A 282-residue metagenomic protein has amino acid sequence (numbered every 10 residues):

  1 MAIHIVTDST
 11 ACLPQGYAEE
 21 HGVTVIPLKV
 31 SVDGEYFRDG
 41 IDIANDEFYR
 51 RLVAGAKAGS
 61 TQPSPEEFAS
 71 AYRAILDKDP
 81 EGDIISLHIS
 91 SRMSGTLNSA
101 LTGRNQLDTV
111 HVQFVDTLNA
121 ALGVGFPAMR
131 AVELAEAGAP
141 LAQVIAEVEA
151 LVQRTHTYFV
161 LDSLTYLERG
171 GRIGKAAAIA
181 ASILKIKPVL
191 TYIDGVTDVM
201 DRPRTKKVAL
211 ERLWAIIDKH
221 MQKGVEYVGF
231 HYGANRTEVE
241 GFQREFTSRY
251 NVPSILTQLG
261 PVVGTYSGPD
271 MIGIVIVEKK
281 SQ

Functional and structural regions predicted by a protein language model:
M1: A short acidic-Thr-Gly-centered motif at the start of a beta-strand
H4, T10-T24, K29, G82-D83 (+3 more regions): Mixed-charge interfacial surface used for oligomerization/domain docking and macromolecular partner engagement
H4-E67: N-terminal glycine-rich anion-binding loop in soluble enzyme alpha/beta folds
Y36-F37, F48-Y49, F68, Y72 (+3 more regions): Aromatic side chains
F37, T117-A120: A short, ordered amphipathic alpha-helix with a cationic face
G55-S91, N98-S99, I145, V152: Glycine-rich phosphate- or other oxyanion-binding loops that anchor nucleotides, phosphorylated ligands
